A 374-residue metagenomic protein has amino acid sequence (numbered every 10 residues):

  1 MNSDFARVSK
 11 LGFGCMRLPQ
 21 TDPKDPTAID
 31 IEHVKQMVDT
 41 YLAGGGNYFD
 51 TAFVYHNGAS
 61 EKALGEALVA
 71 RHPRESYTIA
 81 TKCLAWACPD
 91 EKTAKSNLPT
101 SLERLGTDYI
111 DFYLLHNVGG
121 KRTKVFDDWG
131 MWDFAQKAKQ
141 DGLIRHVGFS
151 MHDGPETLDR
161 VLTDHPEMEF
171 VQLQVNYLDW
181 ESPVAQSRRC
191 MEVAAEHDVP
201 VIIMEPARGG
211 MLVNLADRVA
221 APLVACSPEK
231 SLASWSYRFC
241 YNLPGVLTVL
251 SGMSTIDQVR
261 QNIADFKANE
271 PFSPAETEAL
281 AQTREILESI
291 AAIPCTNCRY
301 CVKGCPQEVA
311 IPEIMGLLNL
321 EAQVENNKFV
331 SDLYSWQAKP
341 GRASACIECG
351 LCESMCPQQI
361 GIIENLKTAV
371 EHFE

Functional and structural regions predicted by a protein language model:
M1-Y77, F134, Q140: N-terminal binding-site loop/beta-alpha segment at the start of enzyme catalytic domains that lines or forms
S9-F13, F49-T51, Y77-T81, Y113-L115 (+4 more regions): Hydrophobic faces of well-ordered beta-strands that scaffold small-molecule active sites in alpha/beta enzyme cores
F13, Y41, F49, L64 (+11 more regions): Conserved, mostly hydrophobic/aromatic
P19-D22, I29, D39, W86-A207 (+3 more regions): Glycine/proline-rich, positively charged, aromatic-decorated active-site loop/lid region on the catalytic face
N47, E66, R189-E374: Structured C-terminal cap/extension of enzyme domains
Y55, A59, H152-D153, S254 (+1 more regions): Short beta->alpha linker loops
Y55, R71-E91, H116: Structural motif corresponding to the early beta-alpha repeats
K62-S76, W132, H165-V171, I263-N269: Short, electropositive alpha-helical surface patch
